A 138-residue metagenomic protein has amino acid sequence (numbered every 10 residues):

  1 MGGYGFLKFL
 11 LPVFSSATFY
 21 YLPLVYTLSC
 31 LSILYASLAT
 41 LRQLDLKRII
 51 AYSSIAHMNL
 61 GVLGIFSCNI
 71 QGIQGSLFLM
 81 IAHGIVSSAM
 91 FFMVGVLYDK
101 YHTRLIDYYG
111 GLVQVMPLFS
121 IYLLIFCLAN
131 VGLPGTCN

Functional and structural regions predicted by a protein language model:
M1-C137: Hydrophobic transmembrane alpha-helices and their helix-loop junctions in integral membrane proteins
